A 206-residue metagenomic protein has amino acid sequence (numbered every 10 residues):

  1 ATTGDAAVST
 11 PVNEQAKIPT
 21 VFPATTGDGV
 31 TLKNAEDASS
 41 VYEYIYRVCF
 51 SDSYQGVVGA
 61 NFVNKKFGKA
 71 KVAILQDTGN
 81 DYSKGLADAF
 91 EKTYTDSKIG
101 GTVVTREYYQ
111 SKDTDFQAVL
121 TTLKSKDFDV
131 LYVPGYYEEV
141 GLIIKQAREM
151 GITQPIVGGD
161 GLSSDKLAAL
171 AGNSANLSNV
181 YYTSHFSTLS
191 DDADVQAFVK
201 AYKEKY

Functional and structural regions predicted by a protein language model:
A1-T105, P155-N179: Extracytoplasmic ligand/sensor domains, especially the bilobed periplasmic-binding protein
T3-E14, T114-T121, K126-M150: Hydrophobic alpha-helical
D5, L86, K112-D115, V119 (+4 more regions): General structural feature for long, well-ordered alpha-helical segments within catalytic domains of soluble enzymes
G27, I144-Y206: Extracellular/periplasmic periplasmic-binding protein-like sensory domains
Q55-V58, T105-S125, D192-D194: Structural motif
G79, Y137-E138, S163, S187: Short, glycine-/Ser/Thr-/acidic-enriched flexible segments
I99-R106, K126-L131, G151-T153, E204-Y206: A local structural motif
